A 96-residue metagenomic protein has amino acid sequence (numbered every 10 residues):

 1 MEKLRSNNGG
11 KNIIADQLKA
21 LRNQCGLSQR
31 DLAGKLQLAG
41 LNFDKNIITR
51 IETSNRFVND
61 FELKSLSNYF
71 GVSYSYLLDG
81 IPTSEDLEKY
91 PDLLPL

Functional and structural regions predicted by a protein language model:
M1-C25: A short, Lys/Arg-rich alpha-helix, primarily the initiator
E2-N8, N68, L78-L96: Short, charged recognition helix plus adjacent turn of helix-turn-helix-like nucleic-acid-binding domains
D16-Q37, P91: Short basic helix-loop element that most often maps to the first helix and adjoining turn of HTH DNA-binding modules
L18, L32-A33, I48-I51, L77: Conserved hydrophobic/aromatic packing and binding residues within compact polymer-binding modules
N23, Q37-L38, T53, K64 (+1 more regions): Residue-level detection of the helix-turn-helix DNA-binding "recognition helix"
Q37-V58: Recognition helix of helix-turn-helix/homeodomain-like DNA-binding domains that insert into the DNA major groove
N55, N59-Y76: DNA major-groove recognition helix of helix-turn-helix/homeodomain DNA-binding modules
